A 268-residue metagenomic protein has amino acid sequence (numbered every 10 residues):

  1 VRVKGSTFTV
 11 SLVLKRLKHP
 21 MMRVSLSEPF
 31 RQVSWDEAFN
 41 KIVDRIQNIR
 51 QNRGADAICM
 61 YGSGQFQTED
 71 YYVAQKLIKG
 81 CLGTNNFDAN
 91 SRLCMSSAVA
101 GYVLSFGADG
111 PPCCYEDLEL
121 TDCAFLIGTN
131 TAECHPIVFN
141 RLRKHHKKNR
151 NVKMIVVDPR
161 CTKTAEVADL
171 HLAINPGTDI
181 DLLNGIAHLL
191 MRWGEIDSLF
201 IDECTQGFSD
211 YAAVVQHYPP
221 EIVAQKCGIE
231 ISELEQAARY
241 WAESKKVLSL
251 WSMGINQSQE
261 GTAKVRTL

Functional and structural regions predicted by a protein language model:
V1-W193, E230, L268: N-terminal export/assembly segments and adjacent metallocofactor-ligating motifs of anaerobic energy-metabolism
L12-K15, H188-Y218: Scaffold signal of the M16-like zinc-metallopeptidase fold and its non-catalytic homologs
K18-M21, T68-E69, Y211-Y218, T262-A263: Short acidic alpha-helix initiation/capping motifs at coil-to-helix transition points, especially at protein N-termini
R53-Y61, N90-L93, S198-T205, Q225-K226 (+2 more regions): Short coil/turn segments at secondary-structure boundaries
K76, Q236, A263-R266: Amphipathic alpha-helical interaction segments
D117-I127, G207-C227: Conserved thiamine diphosphate
A212-H217, E235-V247: Core structural elements
W241-L268: A glycine-rich, hydrophobic/aromatic-adjacent loop/helix-cap motif
